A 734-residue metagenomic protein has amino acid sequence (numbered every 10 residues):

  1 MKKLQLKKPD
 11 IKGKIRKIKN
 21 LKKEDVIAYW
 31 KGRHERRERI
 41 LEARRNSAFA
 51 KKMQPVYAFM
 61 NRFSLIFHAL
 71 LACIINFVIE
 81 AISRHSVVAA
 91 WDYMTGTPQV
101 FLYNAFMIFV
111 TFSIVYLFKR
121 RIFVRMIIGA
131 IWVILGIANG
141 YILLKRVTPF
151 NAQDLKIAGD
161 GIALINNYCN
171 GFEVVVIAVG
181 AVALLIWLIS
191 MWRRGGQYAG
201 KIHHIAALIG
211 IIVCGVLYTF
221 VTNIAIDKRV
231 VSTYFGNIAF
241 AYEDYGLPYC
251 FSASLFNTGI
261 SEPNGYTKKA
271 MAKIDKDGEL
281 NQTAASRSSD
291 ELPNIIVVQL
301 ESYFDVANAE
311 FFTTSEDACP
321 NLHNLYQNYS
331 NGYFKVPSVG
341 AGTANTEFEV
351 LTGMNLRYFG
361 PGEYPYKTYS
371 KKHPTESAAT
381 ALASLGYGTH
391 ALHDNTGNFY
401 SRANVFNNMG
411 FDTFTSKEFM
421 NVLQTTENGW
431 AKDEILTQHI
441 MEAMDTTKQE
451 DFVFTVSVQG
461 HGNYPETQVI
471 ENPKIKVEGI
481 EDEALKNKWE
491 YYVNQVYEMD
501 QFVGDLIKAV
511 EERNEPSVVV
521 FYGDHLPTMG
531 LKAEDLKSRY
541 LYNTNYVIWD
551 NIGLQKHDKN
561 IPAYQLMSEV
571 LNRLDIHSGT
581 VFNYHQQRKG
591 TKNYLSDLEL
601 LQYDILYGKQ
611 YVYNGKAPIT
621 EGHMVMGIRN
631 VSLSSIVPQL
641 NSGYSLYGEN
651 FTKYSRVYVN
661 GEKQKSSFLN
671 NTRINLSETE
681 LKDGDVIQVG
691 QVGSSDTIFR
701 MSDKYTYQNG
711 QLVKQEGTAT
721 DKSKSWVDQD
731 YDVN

Functional and structural regions predicted by a protein language model:
M1-E38: N-terminal targeting leaders characterized by basic, low-complexity, disordered sequences that direct proteins
D25, R33-A241, V686: Transmembrane and membrane-interface helices of multi-pass, inner-membrane envelope-modifying transferases
R121, Y141, Y168-V175, G195 (+6 more regions): Short secondary-structure junctions and interdomain/linker hinges
L155-A158, D244-Y249, N264, C319 (+2 more regions): Alpha-helix initiation and N-capping motif
G161, I295-L300: Residue-level preference for non-acidic, small/hydrophobic
F220-V297: Membrane-interface segments at or immediately adjacent to transmembrane helices that form the boundary between
Q282-S289, L300, D305-N734: Solvent-exposed soluble domains appended to multi-pass membrane proteins
